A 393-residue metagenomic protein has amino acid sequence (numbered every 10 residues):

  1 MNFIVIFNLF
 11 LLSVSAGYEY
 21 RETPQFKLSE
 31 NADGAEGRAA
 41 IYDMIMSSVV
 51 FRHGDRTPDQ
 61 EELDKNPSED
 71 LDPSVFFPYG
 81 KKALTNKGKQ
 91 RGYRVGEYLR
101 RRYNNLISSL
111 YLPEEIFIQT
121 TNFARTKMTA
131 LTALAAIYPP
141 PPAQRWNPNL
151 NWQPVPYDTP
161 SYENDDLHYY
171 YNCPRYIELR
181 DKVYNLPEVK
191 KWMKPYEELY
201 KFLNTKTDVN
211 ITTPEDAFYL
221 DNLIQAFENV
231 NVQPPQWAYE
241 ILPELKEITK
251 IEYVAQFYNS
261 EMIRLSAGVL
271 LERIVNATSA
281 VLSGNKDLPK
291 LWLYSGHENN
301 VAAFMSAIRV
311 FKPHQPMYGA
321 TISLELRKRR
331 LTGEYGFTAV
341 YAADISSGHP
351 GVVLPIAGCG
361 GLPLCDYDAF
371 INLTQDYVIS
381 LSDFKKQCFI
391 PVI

Functional and structural regions predicted by a protein language model:
M1-G17: Cleavable N-terminal signal peptides of Sec/SRP-targeted secreted and luminal proteins
A16-F117, T121-I393: Signature for phosphate-centric chemistry
